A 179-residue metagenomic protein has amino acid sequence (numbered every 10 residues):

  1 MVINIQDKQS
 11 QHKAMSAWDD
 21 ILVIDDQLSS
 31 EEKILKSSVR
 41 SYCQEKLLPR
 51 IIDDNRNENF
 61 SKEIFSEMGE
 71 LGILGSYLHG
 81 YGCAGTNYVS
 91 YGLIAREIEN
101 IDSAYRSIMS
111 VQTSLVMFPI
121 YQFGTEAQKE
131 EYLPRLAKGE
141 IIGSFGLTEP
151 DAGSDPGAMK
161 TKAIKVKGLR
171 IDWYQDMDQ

Functional and structural regions predicted by a protein language model:
M1-E31: Intrinsic disorder at enzyme termini
Q27-K46: Mature N-terminal segment immediately following signal peptide/propeptide cleavage in secreted/periplasmic
K36, N59-E63, C83-Y91: A structural motif shared across PLP-dependent enzymes of the aminotransferase-like
Y42-R50, G143-S144: Short alpha-helical functional segments enriched in proximate histidine and acidic residues
P49-L71: Short secondary-structure junction/hinge motifs that connect adjacent elements
E70-I142: Internal helix-loop-helix
A84, A127-Q179: Glycine-rich, Trp-frequent "lid" loop and neighboring beta-strands that shape and gate the flavin cofactor pocket
